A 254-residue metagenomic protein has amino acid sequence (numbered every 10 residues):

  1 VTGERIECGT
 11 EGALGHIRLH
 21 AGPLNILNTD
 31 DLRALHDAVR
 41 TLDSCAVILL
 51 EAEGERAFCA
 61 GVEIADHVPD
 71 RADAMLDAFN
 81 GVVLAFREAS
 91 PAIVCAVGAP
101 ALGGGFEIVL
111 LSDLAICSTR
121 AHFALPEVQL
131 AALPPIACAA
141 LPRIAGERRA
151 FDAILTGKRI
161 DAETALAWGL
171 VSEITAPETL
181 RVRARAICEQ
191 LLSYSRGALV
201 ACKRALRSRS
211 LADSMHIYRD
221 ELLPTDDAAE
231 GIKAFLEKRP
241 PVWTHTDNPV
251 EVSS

Functional and structural regions predicted by a protein language model:
V1-E53: Conserved CoA-thioester-binding segment of acyl-CoA-metabolizing enzymes
R33-A34, A52-A85, A101, Q129: Glycine- (often His-adjacent) and acidic-residue-rich active-site loop that binds/positions the CoA thioester
V82, F86, L102-I154, W168 (+1 more regions): CoA-thioester-processing core
P91-P100: A short, small-residue-rich loop immediately preceding and capping a beta-strand
I116-A121, V171-S214, D226, W243-S254: C-terminal long alpha-helix characteristic of the crotonase
A153-I154, A205-L206, Y218-P224: Helix-loop "lid/cap" segments that line or gate small-molecule binding pockets
K158-T164: Acidic, divalent-metal-coordinating active-site segment for phosphoryl/phosphodiester hydrolysis, typified by short
